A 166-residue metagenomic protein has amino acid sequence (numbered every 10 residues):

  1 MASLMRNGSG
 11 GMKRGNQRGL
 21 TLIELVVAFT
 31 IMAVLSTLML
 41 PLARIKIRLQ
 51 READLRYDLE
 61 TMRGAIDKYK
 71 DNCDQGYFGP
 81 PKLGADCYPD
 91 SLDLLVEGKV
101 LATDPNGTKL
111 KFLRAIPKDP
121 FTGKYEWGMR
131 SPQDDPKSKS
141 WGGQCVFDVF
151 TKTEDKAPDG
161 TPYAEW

Functional and structural regions predicted by a protein language model:
A2, K13-A43: N-terminal single-pass transmembrane signal-anchor helix
S3-G8: N-terminal secretory targeting and juxtamembrane "stalk" segments of secreted and cell-surface proteins
S9-M12, D135: Short N-terminal leader segment in a subset of presequences, especially plant chloroplast and some mitochondrial
M32, R44, R51, G84: Generic anion/oxyanion-binding catalytic loop in active/binding sites
A43-R48, F78-P80: Short helix/strand-bridging catalytic loops that position acidic/His residues to coordinate divalent metals and engage
I47-D74, C87: Membrane-proximal N-terminal amphipathic helix
D67-W166: Low-complexity, acidic interaction segments enriched in glycine
